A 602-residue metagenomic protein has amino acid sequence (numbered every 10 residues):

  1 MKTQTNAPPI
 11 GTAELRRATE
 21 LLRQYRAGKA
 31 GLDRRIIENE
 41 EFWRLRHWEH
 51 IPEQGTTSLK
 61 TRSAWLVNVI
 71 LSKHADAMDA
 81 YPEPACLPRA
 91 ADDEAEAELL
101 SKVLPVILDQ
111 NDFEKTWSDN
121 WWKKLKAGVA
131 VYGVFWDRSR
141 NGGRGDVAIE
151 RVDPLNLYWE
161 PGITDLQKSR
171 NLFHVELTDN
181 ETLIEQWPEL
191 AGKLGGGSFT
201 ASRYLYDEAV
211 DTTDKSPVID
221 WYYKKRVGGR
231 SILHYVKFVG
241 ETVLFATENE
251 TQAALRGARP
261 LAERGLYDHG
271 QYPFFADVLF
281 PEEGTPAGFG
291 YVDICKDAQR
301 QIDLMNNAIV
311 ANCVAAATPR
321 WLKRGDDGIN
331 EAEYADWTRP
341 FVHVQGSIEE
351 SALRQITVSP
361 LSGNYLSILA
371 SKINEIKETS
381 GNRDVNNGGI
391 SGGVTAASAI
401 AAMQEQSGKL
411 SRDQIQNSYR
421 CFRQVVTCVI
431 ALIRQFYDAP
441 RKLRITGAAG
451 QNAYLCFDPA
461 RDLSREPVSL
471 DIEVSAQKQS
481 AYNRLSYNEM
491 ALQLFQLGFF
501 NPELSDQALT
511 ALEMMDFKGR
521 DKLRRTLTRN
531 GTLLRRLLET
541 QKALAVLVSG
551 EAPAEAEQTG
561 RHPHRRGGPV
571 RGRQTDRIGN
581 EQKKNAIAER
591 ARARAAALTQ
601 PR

Functional and structural regions predicted by a protein language model:
M1-Q54, K124, Y132, R138-G142 (+7 more regions): C-terminal anchoring/interaction modules
M1-R256, P260, D268, C313 (+4 more regions): Extended, helix-rich architectural segments
K237, P273-F274: Well-ordered beta-strand positions
